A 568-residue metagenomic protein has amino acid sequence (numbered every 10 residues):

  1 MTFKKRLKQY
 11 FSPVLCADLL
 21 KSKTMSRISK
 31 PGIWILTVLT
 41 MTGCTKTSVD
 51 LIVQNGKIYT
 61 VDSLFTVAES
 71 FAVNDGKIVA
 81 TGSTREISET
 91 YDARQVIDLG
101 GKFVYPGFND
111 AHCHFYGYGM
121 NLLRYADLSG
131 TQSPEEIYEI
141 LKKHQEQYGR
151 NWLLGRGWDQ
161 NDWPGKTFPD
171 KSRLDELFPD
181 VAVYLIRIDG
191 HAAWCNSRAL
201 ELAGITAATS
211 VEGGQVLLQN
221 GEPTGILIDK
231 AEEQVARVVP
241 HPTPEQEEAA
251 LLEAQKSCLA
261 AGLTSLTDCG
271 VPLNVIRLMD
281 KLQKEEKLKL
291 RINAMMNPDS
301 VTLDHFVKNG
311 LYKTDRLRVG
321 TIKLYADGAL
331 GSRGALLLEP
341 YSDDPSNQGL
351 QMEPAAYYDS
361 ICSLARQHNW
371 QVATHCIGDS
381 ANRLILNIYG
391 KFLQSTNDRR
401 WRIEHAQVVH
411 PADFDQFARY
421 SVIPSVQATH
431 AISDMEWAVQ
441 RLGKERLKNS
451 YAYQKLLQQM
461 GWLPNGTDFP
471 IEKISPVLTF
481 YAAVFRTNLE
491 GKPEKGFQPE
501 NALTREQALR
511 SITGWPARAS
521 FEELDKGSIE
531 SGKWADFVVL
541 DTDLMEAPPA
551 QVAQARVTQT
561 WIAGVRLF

Functional and structural regions predicted by a protein language model:
M1-V49: Bacterial Sec-dependent N-terminal signal peptides
T45-Q54, Y59, S63-H305, L324-A381 (+5 more regions): Divalent metal-binding segments
T60-L64, K313-T314, A517-R518, P549-V552: Short loop/turn motifs at secondary-structure junctions and domain boundaries
Q283-E285, N309-L317, T396, F417-R419: Acidic (Asp/Glu)-rich catalytic clusters
L317-G334, V422-A431: Non-cysteine beta-strand/loop elements that form the S-adenosyl-L-methionine
C362-A373, S380-W401, H405, P411-D415 (+3 more regions): His/Asp/Glu-enriched, well-ordered alpha-helical/loop segment that forms or immediately abuts the divalent-metal
